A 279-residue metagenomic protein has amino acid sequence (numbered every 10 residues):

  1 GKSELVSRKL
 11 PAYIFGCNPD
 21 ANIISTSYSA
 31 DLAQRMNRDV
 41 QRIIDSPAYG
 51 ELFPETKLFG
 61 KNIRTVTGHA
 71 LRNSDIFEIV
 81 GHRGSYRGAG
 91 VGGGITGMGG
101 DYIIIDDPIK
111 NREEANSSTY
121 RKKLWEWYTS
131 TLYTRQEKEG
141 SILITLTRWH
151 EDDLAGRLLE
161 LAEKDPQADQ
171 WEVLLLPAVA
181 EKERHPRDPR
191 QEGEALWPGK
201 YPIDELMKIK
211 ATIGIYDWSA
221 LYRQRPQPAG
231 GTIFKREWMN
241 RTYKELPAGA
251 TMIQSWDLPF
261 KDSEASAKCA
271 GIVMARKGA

Functional and structural regions predicted by a protein language model:
S3-I14: Motif I (Walker A/P-loop) of helicase-class P-loop NTPases
Y13-N22, D45-A48: Post-Walker A helix-loop "phosphate-sensing" segment adjacent to the P-loop in P-loop NTPases
T26-G92: Conserved nucleotide-state-sensing and coupling region of NTP-binding domains
G68-T131: Conserved RecA-like ASCE ATPase "motif II neighborhood" in helicase/translocase motors
N116-R184: ASCE P-loop NTPase helicase motor core
H185-L258: ATPase catalytic-site recognition across NTP-hydrolyzing enzymes
W256-G271: An active-site-proximal beta-strand-loop segment
I272-A279: Nucleic-acid-processing active sites and adjacent nucleic-acid-binding tracks, predominantly divalent metal-dependent
